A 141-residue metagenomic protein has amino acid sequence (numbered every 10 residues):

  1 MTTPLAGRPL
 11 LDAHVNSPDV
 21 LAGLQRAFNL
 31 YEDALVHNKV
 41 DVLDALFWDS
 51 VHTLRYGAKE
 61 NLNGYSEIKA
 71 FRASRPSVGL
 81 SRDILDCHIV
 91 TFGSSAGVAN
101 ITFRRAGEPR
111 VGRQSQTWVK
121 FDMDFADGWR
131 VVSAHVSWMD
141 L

Functional and structural regions predicted by a protein language model:
M1-S50: Short, low-complexity N-terminal intrinsically disordered segments enriched in polar/charged residues
T2-P4, V98, V111-L141: Short beta-strand edge/turn micro-motifs at domain boundaries
A27, K39-V42, R72, L85 (+1 more regions): Hydrophobic alpha-helical segments typical of transmembrane helices and their membrane-interface/capping positions
Y31, L43-D44, H52, G64 (+3 more regions): Hydrophobic pocket/interface hotspot
L46, H52-L62, A73-V78: A short gly/proline-enriched turn/hairpin at secondary-structure junctions
F47-W48, F103-R105, H135-W138: Short beta-strand segments enriched in hydrophobic/aromatic residues within well-folded beta-rich domains
E60-N61, P109-R113: Short, mixed charged/polar active-site loops that provide acid/base catalysis or chelate metal/phosphate cofactors
S66-V111: Surface-exposed, charged secondary-structure patches
